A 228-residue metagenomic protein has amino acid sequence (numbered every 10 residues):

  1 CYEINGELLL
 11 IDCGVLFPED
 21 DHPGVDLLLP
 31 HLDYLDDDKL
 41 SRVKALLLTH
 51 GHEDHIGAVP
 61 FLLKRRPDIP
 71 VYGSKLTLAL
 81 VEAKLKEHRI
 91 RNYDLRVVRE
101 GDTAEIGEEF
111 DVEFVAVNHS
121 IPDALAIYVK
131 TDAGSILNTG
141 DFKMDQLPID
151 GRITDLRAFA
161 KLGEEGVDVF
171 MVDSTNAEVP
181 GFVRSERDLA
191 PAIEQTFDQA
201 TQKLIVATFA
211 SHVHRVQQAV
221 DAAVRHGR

Functional and structural regions predicted by a protein language model:
C1-L47, H52-G227: His/Asp/Glu-rich metal-coordinating catalytic cores of metallo-dependent phosphodiesterases/hydrolases acting on
